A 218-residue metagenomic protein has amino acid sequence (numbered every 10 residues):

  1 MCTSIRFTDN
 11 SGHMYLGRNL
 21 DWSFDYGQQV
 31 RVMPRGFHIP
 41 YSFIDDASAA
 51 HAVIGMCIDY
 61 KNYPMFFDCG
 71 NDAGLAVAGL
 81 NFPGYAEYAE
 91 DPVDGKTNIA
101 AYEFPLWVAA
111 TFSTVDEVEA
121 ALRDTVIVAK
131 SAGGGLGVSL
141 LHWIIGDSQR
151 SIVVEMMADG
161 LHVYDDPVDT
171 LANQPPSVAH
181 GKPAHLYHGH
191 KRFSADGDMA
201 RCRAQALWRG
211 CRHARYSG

Functional and structural regions predicted by a protein language model:
M1-K96, A129: A contiguous strand-loop segment
M1-Y15, G27-Q29, H51, K130-G133 (+3 more regions): C-terminus-biased signal that marks the final domain/tail of proteins
T8, D94-T125: Alpha/propeptide regions of enzymes that mature by internal proteolysis
T8-S11, N71-A73, G146-R150, E155-G160 (+1 more regions): Short acidic-glycine loop/turn motifs at beta-strand connectors
N19-D21, N81-F82, R123, S148 (+1 more regions): An acidic- and aromatic-residue-enriched active-site/binding cleft used to recognize and process polar
D25-G27, A86-Y88, V153-M156, H162-D166 (+1 more regions): Short helix/loop capping segments that flank catalytic or ligand/cofactor-binding pockets
F66, T114-D116, D198, A204: Function-determining sites in protein domains
V115, E119-E155: Aromatic- and glycine-enriched pocket-lining scaffold segments that form the walls of small-molecule binding clefts
